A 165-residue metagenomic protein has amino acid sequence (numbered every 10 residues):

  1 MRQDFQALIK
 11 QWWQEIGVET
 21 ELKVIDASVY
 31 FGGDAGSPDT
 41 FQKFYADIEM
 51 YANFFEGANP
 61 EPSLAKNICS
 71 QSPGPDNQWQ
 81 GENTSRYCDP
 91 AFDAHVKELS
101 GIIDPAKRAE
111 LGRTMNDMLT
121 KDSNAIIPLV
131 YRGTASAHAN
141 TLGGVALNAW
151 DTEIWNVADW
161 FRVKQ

Functional and structural regions predicted by a protein language model:
M1-Q11, N124: Bilobed "Venus flytrap"/periplasmic-binding protein-like clamshell domains and structurally analogous long
R2-Q6, V24-A27, T84-F92, G101 (+1 more regions): Solvent-exposed, acidic/flexible segments
D4, L8, Q78, R113-M115 (+1 more regions): Residue-level detector of functional hotspots within protein domains
I9, I16-V18, A137: Hydrophobic aliphatic residue packing
K10, Q14, F31, V96 (+2 more regions): Generic hydrophobic alpha-helical scaffold/packing signal
Q14-P75, L111-G112: Periplasmic binding protein-like
A35-F44, A65-K97, G101, V130-Q165: Short, solvent-exposed loop/beta-turn-alpha elements that line the ligand-binding surface or hinge of extracytoplasmic
F41-A52, S100-N140: Bilobed periplasmic-binding protein-like "clamshell/Venus-flytrap" ligand-binding domains
